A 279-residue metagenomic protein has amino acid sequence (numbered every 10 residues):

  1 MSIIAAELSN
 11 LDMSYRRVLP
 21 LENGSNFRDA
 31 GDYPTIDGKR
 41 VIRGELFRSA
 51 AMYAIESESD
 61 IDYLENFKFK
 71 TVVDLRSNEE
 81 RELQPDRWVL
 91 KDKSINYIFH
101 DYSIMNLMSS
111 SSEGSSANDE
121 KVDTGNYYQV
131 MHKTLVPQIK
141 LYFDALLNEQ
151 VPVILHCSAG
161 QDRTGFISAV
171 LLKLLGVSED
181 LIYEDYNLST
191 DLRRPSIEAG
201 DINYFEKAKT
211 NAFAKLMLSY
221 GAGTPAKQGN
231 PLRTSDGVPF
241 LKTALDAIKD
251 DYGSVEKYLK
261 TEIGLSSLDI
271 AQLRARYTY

Functional and structural regions predicted by a protein language model:
M1-I154, I167-Y279: Cys-dependent protein tyrosine phosphatase-like superfamily
A159-T164: Ser/Thr-glycine-rich phosphate-binding loops at phosphate-binding pockets of nucleotides, nucleotide cofactors
